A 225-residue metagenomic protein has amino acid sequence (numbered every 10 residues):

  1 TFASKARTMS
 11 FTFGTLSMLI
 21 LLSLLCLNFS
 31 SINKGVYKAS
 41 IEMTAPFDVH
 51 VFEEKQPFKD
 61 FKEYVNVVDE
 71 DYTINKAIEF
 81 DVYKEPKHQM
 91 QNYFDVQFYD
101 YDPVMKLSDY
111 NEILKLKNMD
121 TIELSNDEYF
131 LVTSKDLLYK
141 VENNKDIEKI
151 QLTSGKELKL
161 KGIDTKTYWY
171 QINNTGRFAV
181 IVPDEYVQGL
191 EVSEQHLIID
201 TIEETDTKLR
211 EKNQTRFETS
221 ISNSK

Functional and structural regions predicted by a protein language model:
T1-A3: Juxtamembrane inter-helical linkers in multi-pass membrane proteins
K5-A6, Y37: Generic short alpha-helical hydrophobic face used as a protein-protein interaction/packing hotspot
T8-I32: Short, strongly hydrophobic transmembrane alpha-helices
S31, K38-K225: Basic-flanked hydrophobic alpha-helices used for secretion and membrane insertion
